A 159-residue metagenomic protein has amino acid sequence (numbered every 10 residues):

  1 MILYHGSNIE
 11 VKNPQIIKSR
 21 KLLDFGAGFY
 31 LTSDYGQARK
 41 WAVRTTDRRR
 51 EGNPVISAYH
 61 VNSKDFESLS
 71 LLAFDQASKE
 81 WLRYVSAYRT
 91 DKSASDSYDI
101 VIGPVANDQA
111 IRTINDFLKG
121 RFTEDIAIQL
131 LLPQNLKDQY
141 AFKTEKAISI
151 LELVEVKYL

Functional and structural regions predicted by a protein language model:
M1-D24, Y59-K64, Y158: ADP-ribose/NAD+-binding catalytic cleft of ART/PARP-like enzymes
M1-Y4, G28-S33, I111-N115: N-terminal start-of-chain detector that recognizes signal peptides and the immediate post-cleavage beginning
N8, G28-Y30, V105: Compositionally biased, intrinsically disordered low-complexity regions
N8-V11, Y35-K40, K119-R121: A short linear-motif detector with a strong N-terminal bias
V11, T32, R83-A87: N-proximal short alpha-helices
R20-V43: Extended catalytic/binding region for NAD+/ADP-ribose chemistry, centered on the ART fold
L23-D24, R44-L159: Conserved NAD+-utilizing ADP-ribose enzyme module
